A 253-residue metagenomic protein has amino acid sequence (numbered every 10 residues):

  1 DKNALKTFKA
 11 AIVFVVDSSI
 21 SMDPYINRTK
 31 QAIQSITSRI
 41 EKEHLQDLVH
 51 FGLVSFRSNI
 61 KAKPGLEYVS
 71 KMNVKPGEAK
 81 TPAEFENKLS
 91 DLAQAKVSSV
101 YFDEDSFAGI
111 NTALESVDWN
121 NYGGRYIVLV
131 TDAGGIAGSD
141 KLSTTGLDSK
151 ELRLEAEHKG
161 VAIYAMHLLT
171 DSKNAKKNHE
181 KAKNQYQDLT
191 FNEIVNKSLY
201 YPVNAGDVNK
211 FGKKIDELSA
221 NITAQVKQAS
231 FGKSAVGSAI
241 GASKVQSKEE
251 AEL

Functional and structural regions predicted by a protein language model:
D1-L253: Divalent cation-coordinating acidic motifs and surrounding scaffolds that mediate Ca2+/Mg2+/Mn2+/Zn2+-dependent binding
